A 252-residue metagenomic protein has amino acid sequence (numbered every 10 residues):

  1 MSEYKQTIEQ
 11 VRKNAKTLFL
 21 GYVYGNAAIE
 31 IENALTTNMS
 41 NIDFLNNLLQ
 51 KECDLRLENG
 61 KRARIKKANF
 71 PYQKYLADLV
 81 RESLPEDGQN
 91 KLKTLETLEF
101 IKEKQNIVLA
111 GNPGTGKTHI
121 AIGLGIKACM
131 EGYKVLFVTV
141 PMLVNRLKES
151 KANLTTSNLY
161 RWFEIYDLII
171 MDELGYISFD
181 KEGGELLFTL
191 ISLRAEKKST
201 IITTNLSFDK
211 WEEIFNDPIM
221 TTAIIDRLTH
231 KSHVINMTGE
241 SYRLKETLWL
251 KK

Functional and structural regions predicted by a protein language model:
K16-P71: Interdomain "pre-motor" coupling segment immediately N-terminal to P-loop NTPase/helicase cores
A27, K134, V138, M142-I165 (+1 more regions): Replace "adjacent to P-loop NTPase cores in ATP/GTP-dependent enzymes" with "adjacent to NTP-binding cores
K74-L98: N-terminal pre-Walker A segment at the start of P-loop NTPase domains
K102-I107: Pre-Walker A (Motif I) flank of P-loop NTPase domains
L109-G111: Hydrophobic anchor at the beta1->P-loop junction of P-loop NTPases
G114: Walker A (P-loop) phosphate-binding loop of P-loop NTPases
K117: Conserved lysine of the Walker
I120, L124: Hydrophobic positions on the alpha1 helix immediately C-terminal to the Walker A/P-loop
